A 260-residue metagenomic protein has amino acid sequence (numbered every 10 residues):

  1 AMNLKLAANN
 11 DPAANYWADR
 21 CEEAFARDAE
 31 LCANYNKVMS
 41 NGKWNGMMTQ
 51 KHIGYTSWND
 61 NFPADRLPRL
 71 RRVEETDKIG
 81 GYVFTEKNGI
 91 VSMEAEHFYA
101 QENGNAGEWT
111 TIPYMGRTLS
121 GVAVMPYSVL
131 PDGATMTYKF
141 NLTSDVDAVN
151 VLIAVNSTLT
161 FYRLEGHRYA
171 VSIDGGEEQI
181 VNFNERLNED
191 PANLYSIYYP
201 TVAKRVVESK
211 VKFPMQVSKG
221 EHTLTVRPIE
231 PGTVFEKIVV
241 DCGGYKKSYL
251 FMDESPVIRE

Functional and structural regions predicted by a protein language model:
A1-G54: C-terminal non-catalytic alpha-helical accessory regions
D19, N41-M48, H52-E260: Extracytoplasmic
